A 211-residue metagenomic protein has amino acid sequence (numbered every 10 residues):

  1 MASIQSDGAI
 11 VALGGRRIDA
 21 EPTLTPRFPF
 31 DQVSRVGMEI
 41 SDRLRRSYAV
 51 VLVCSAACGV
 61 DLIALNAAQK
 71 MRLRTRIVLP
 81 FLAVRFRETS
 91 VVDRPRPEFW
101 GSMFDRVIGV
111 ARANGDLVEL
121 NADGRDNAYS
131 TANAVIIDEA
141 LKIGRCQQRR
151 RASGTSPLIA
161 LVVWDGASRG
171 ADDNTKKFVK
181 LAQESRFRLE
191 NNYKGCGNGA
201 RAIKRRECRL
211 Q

Functional and structural regions predicted by a protein language model:
M1-Q211: Acidic/glycine-enriched connector segments
